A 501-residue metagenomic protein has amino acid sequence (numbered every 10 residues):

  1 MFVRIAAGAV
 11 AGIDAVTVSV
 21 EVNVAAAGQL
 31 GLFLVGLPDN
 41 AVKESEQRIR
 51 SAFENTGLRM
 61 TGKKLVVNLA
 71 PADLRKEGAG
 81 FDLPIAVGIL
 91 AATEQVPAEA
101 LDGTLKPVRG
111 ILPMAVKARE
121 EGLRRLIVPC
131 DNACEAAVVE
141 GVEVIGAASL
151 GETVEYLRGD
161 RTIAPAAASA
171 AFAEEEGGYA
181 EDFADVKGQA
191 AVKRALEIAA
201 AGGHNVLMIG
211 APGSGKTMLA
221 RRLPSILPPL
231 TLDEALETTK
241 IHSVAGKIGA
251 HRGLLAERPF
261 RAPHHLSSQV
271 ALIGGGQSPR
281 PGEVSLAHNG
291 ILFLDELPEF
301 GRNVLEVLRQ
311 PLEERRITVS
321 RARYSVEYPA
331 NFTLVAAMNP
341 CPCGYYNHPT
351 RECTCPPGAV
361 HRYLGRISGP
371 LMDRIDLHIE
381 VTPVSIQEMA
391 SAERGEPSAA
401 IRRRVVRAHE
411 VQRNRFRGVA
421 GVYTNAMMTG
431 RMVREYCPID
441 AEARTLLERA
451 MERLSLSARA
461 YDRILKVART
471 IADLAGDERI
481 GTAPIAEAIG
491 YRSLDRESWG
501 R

Functional and structural regions predicted by a protein language model:
M1-L207, A211-S214, S320, A460-Y461 (+1 more regions): Peripheral, non-AAA+ core regions of ATP-driven protein-machinery
V35, A41-E46, T61, N68-G78 (+2 more regions): Basic, amphipathic alpha-helical bundle interface domains used for macromolecular binding and assembly
M60-K63, E120-G122, E140, A201-G203 (+7 more regions): Short loop/turn elements that form and flank the Walker-type P-loop nucleotide-binding site in RecA-like NTPase cores
D102, L294-G301, G344: Catalytic P-loop NTPase motifs of RecA-like helicase/translocase cores
R161-I198, G202, P229-V284: P-loop NTPase nucleotide-binding/switch module
M208-G249, E314: Walker A/P-loop
N289, D295-E296, V307: Walker B catalytic acidic pair
